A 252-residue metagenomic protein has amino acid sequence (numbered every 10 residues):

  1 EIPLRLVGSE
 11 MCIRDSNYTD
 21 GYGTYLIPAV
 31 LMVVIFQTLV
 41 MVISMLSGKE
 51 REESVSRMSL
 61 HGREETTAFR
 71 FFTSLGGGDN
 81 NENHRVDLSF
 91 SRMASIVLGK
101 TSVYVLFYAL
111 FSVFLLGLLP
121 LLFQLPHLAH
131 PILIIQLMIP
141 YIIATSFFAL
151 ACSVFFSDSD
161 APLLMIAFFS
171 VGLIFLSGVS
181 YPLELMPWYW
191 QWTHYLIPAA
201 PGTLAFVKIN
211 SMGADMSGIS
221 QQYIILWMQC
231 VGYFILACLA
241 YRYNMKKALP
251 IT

Functional and structural regions predicted by a protein language model:
E1-G8, C12-I13: Single conserved hydrophobic/aromatic residue that forms the stacking wall/gate of nucleotide- or nucleobase-binding
S16-M32: Cytosolic-side membrane-insertion boundary helix
T24, S89-S102, I132, M165 (+1 more regions): Alpha-helical membrane-protein architecture signal
I27-M45: Long, hydrophobic alpha-helical segments
M32-F36, F107-F111, P140-Y141, Y195: Alpha-helical transmembrane segments of multi-pass membrane transport proteins
L39-V97: Juxtamembrane interface at the cytosolic side of transmembrane helices
S91-L118, Y223, W227, V231: Selective transmembrane-helix segments that form parts of the transport pathway or gating/packing helices in multipass
F114-T252: Membrane-spanning alpha-helical segments of multipass transporters and channels
